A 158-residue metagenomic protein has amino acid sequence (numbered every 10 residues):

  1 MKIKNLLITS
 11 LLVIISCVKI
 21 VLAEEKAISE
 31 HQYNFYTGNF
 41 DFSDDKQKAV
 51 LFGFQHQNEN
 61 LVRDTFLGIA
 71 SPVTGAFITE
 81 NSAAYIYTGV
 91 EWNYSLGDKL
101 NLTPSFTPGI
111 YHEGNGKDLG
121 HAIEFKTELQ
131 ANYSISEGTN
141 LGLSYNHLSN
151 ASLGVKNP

Functional and structural regions predicted by a protein language model:
M1-I28: Cleavable N-terminal export/targeting peptides
A23-E30, D44-D45, N60-A70, S95-L102 (+1 more regions): Short loop/turn motifs that connect adjacent beta-strands in outer-membrane beta-barrel proteins
K26-I28, N132-P158: Predominantly the C-terminal beta-signal and adjacent terminal strand-loop region of outer-membrane beta-barrel
H31-D41, L67-T79, L102-H112, S144-S149: Transmembrane beta-strand segments that form the barrel wall of outer-membrane beta-barrel proteins
F40-V50, A76-Y87, L96-D98, G116-A122 (+1 more regions): Solvent-exposed loop/turn segments connecting transmembrane beta-strands in outer-membrane beta-barrel proteins
V50-F54, A70, A84-T88, F125-L129: Hydrophobic, lipid-facing positions within transmembrane beta-strands of outer-membrane proteins
H56-N60, W92-Y94, Y133, Y145-H147: Residue-level signature of outer-membrane beta-barrel architecture
T107-F125: An anionic, turn-rich surface loop/hairpin at beta-sheet edges that serves as a generic interaction/coordination patch
